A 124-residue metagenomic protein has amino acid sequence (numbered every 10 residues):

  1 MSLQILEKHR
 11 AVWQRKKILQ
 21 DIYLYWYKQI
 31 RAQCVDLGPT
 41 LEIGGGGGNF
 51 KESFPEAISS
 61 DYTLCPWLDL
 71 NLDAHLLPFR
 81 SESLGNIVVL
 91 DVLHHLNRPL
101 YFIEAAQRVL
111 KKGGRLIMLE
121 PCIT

Functional and structural regions predicted by a protein language model:
M1-L76, I103: Conserved N-terminal segment of class I S-adenosyl-L-methionine
V35, N97, K111: Short conserved AdoMet
G38, S81-S83, G114: Surface-exposed loop/turn positions
H75-I87: A short acidic, Gly/Pro-enriched loop at the edge of an enzyme's catalytic core that lines a small-molecule cofactor
L76, H94, I123: Active-site micro-motifs of SAM-dependent methyltransferase domains
N86-V92, M118: A short beta-strand submotif of the Rossmann-like class I SAM-dependent methyltransferase core that lines
L100-R115: A short glycine-rich, Lys/Arg-flanked "PGG" loop and its adjoining helix->strand segment in the class I
I117-T124: Conserved class I S-adenosyl-L-methionine
